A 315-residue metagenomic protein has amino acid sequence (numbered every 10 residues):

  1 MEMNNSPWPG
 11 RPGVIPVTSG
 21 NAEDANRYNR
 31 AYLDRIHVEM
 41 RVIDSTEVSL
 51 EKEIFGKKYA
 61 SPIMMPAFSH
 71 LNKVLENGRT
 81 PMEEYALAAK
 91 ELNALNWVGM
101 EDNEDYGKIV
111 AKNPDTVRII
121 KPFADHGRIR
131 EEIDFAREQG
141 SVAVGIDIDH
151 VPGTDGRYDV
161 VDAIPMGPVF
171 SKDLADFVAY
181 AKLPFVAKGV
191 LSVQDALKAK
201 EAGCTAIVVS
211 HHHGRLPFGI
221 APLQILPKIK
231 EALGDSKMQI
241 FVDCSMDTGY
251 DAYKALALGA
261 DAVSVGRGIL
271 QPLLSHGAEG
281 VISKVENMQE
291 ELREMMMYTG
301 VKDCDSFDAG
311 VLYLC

Functional and structural regions predicted by a protein language model:
M1-N26, I269, L273, G277-C315: C-terminal extensions of enzymes
M1-Y59: An N-cap/entry alpha-helix motif that binds or orients negatively charged groups
Y32-R35, A67-V74: Aromatic- and Gly/Pro-rich donor/ligand-binding loops that form nucleotide- or phosphate-bearing donor binding pockets
L33-M40, R137-G140, A181, L233 (+2 more regions): Structural signal for hydrophobic packing residues in well-ordered secondary-structure cores of soluble enzyme domains
I54-K58, Y106-N113, D134-G140, K200-E201: Acidic (Asp/Glu)-rich catalytic clusters
H70-L71, G99-D105, D149-H150: Short glycine-enriched loops at secondary-structure junctions
P81, A86-H126: A gly/proline- and charged-residue-enriched helix-loop-helix capping module
L87, E91, A124-V242, G249-P272 (+2 more regions): Alpha/beta enzyme core
